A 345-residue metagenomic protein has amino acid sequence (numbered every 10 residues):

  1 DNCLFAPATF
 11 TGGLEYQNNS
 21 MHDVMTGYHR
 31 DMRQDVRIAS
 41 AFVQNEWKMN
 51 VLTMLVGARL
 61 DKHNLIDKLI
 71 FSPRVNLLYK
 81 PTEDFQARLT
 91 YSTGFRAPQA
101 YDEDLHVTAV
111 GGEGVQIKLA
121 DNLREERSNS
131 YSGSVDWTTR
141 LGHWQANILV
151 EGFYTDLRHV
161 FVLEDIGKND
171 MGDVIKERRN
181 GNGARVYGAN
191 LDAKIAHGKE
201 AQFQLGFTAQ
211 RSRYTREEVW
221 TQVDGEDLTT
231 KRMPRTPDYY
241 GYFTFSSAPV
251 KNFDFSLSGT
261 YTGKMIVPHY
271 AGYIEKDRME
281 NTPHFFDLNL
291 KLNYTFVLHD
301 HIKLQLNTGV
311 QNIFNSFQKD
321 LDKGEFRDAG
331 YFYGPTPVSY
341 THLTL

Functional and structural regions predicted by a protein language model:
D1-D67, L141, Q145-Y154, G188-N190 (+2 more regions): Face-selective signature of the C-terminal outer-membrane beta-barrel domain
N2-A6, E46-V51, F71, Y79-E83 (+9 more regions): Outer-membrane beta-barrel strand-turn architecture
A8-L14, M54-V56, A87-L89, A146-V150 (+5 more regions): Transmembrane beta-strands of outer-membrane beta-barrel proteins
F10, K48-T53, F153-D156, E177-Y270: Gram-negative outer-membrane beta-barrel transporters
Y16-H22, M49-V51, A58-N64, Y91-A97 (+7 more regions): Transmembrane beta-strands of outer-membrane beta-barrel pores
D35-A39, L69-F71, R127-Y131, R185-Y187 (+4 more regions): Residues that define the transmembrane beta-barrel architecture of outer-membrane proteins
K80, R88, N122-R179, R185-Y187 (+2 more regions): Membrane-embedded beta-barrel scaffold of Gram-negative outer-membrane proteins
R158, T260-A271, Y294-L343: C-terminal beta-signal and adjacent terminal beta-strands/loops of Gram-negative outer-membrane beta-barrel proteins
